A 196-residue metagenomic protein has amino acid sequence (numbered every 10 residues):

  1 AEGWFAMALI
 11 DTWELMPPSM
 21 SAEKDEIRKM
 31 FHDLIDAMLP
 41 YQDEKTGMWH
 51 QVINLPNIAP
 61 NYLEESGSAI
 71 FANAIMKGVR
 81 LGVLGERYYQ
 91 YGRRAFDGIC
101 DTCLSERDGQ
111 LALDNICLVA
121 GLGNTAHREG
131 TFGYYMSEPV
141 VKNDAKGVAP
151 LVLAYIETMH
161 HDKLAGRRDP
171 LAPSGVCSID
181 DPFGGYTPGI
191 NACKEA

Functional and structural regions predicted by a protein language model:
A1, D11, E23, I27 (+1 more regions): His/Met- and acidic-residue-enriched segments that coordinate or traffic transition-metal cofactors and support
E2, F31-M38, F96-I99, C103: Alpha-helical transition-metal enzyme core signature, strongest for iron centers
A6, D11-P56, P60: Oxyanion-binding "anion nests"
D33, S66, I70: Short, well-structured alpha-helical interface segments that form or flank functional binding sites
L63, A72, V79-C193: CBM-like carbohydrate-recognition segments
